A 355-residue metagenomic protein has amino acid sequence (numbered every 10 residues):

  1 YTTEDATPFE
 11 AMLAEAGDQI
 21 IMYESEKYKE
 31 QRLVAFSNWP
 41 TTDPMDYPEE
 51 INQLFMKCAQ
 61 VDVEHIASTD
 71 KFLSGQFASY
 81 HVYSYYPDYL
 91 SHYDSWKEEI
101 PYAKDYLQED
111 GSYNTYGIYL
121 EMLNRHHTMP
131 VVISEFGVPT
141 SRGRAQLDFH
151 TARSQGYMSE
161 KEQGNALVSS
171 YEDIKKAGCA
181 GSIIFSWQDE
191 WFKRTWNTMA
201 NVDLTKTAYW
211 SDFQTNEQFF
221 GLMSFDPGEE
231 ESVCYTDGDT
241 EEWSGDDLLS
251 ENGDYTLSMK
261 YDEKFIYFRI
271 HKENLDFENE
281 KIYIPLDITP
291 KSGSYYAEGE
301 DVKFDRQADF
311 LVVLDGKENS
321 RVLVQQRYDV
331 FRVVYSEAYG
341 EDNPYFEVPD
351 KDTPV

Functional and structural regions predicted by a protein language model:
T2-A11, Y23, S95-T115, T151-Q163: The substrate-binding groove and active-site-proximal loops of carbohydrate-active enzymes, especially glycoside
T2-L33, S74: Active-site neighborhood of glycoside hydrolase catalytic domains
L13-I21, G117-E121, L167, Y171: Generic structural signal for well-ordered alpha-helices, preferentially at hydrophobic/aromatic core positions
K27-L33, L73-Q76, H126-V131, K175-G181: Loop/turn elements at helix/coil->beta-strand transitions in domains of secreted/extracellular proteins
N38-P40, E135-V138, I183-W191: Short, solvent-exposed turn/loop segments enriched in Gly/Ser/Thr/Pro and often Arg
E49-E50, L54-H150: Glycoside hydrolase catalytic-domain groove-lining segments
G143-A152, E162, D173-L249: Aromatic-rich peripheral "rim/lid" segments of glycoside hydrolase catalytic domains that contact and position glycan
L248-P354: Surface-exposed, glycine/proline- and aromatic-rich loop segments on solvent-exposed faces across compartments
